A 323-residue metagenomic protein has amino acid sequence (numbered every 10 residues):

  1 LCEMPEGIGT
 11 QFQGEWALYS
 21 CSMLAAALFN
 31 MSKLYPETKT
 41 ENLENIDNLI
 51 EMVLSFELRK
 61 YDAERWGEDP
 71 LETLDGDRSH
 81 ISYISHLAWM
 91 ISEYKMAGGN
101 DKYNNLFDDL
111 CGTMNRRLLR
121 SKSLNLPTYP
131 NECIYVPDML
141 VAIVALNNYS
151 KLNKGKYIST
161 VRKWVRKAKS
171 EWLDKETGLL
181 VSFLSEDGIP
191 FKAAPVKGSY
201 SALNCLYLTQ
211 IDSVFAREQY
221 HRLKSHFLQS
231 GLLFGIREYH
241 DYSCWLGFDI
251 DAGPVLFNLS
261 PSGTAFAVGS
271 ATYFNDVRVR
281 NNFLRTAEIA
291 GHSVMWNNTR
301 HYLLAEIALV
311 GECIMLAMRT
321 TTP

Functional and structural regions predicted by a protein language model:
L1-P5, Q11, A25, S32 (+9 more regions): A conserved position within tetratricopeptide repeats
C2-A17, R59-E64, D75, A216-P323: CBM-like carbohydrate-recognition segments
W16-S32, D77-K95, I134-S150, P190-I211 (+2 more regions): Well-ordered alpha-helical segments within folded domains of soluble proteins
S20-S22, A27-L140, V181, T320: Extended ligand-binding groove/face enriched in aromatic
M31-D47, Y94-D109, S150-R162, L208-S225 (+2 more regions): Structural helix-adjacent loops and short alpha-helical linkers that scaffold large soluble proteins
Y35, E57, G98, L118-S121 (+4 more regions): Alpha-helical junction/boundary sensor with strong preference for TPR arrays
S82, S121-L124, E132-S262: Extended ligand-binding clefts on enzyme/binding-domain cores
